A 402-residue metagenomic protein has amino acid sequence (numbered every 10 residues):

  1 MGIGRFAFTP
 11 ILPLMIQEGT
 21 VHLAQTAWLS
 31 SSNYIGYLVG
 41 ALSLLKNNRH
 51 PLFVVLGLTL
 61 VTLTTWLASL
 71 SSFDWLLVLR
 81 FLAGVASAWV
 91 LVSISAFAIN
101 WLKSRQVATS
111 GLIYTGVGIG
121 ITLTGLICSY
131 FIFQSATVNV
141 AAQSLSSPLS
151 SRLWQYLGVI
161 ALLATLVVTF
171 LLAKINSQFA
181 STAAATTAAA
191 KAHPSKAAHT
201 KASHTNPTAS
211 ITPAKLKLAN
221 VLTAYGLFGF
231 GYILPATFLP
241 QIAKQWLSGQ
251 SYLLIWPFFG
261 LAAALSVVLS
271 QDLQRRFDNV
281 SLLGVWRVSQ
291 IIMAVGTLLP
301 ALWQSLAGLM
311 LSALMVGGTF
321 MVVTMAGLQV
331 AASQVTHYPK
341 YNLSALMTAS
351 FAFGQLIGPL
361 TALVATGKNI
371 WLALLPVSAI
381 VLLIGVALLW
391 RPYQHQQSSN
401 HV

Functional and structural regions predicted by a protein language model:
T9, K217-P257: Extracytoplasmic gate region of multi-pass secondary transporters
V39-P51, S266-S281, T366: Helix-to-loop junctions at the C-terminal end of transmembrane segments in multipass secondary transporters
V39-S72: Conserved MFS/SLC helix-loop-helix module at the cytosolic interface between two early adjacent transmembrane helices
F73, T109-N176: Helix-loop-helix hairpin linking two adjacent transmembrane segments in secondary transporters
D74-A83, A307-M315: Paired small-residue
F81-G116: Cytoplasmic helix-loop-helix junction between adjacent transmembrane helices in 12-TM secondary transporters
S281-G327: C-terminal transmembrane helical hairpin of 12-TM major facilitator-type secondary transporters
V335-N369: A late C-terminal transmembrane helix in Major Facilitator Superfamily
